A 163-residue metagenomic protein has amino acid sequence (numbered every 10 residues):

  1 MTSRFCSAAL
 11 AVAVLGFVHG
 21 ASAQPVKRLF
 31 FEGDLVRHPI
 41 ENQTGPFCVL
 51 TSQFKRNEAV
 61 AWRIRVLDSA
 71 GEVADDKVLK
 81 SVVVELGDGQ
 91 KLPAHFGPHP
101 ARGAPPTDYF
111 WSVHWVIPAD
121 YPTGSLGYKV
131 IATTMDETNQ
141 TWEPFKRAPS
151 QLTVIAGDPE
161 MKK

Functional and structural regions predicted by a protein language model:
M1-A9: Bacterial N-terminal signal peptides that target proteins for export
A8-F17: Bacterial N-terminal signal peptides
F17-A23: Sec/Tat signal peptide C-region and signal peptidase I cleavage site
A23-A61, R65-D68, D158-K163: Beta-strand-rich domain onsets/edges
F54, E58, V66-G97, Y128: Short flexible loop/turn segments that cap and initiate beta-strands
G103-V116, P122: Aromatic sugar-binding surface patches on proteins that engage polysaccharides or sugar-phosphate polymers
G124-V130: Exposed beta-strand face motif in extracellular beta-rich ectodomains
T138-K163: Short beta-strand elements
